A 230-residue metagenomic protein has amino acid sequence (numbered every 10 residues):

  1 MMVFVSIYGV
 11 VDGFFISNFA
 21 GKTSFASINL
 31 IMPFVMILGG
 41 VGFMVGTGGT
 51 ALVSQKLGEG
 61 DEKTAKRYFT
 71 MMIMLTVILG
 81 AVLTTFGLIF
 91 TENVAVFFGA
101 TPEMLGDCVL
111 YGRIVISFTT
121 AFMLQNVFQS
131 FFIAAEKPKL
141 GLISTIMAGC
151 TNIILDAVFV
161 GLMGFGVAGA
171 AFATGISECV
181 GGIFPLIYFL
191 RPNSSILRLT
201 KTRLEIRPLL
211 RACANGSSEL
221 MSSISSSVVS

Functional and structural regions predicted by a protein language model:
S6, P33-M36, M71, G80 (+3 more regions): Residue-level recognition of pore/gate-forming positions within transmembrane alpha-helices of multi-pass
S6-F25, A95-P102, V158-F165, M221-S230: Helix-terminus/linker motif at the lipid-water interface of multi-pass membrane proteins
I16-M36, E103-D107, V167-A168, R211-E219: Interfacial/gating helices of multi-pass transporter permease domains
F25-T85, F122-G141: Small-residue-rich hydrophobic transmembrane alpha-helices
V82-R113: Short membrane-interface helical motifs at transmembrane helix boundaries in multi-pass membrane transporters
P102-V127, A214: Alpha-helical transmembrane segments of multi-pass membrane proteins
G149-I183: Membrane-interface helix-loop junctions in multi-pass transport and translocation proteins
T174, P185-S227: Interhelical loop/hinge segments that connect adjacent transmembrane helices in multipass membrane
